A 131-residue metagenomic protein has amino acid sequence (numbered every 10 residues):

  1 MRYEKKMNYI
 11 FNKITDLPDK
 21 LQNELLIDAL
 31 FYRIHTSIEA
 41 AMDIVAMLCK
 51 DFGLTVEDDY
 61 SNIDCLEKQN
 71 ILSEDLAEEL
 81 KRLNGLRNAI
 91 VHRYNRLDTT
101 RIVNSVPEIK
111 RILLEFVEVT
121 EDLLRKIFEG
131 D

Functional and structural regions predicted by a protein language model:
M1-D131: Solvent-exposed interaction patches of small proteins and small membrane subunits
